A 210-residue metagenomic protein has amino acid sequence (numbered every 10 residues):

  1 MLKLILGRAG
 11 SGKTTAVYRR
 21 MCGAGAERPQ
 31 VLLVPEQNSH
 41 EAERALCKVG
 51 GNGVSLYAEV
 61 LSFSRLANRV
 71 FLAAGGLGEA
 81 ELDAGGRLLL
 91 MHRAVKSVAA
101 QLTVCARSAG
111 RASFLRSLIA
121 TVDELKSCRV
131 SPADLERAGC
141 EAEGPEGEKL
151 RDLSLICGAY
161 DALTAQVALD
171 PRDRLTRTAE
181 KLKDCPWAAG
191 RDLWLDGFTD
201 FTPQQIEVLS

Functional and structural regions predicted by a protein language model:
I5: Hydrophobic anchor at the beta1->P-loop junction of P-loop NTPases
G10: Walker A (P-loop) phosphate-binding loop of P-loop NTPases
K13-T14: Conserved lysine of the Walker
V17, R28-S39: Conserved RecA-like ASCE P-loop NTPase motor core of nucleic-acid helicases/translocases
R19-G23, T202-S210: Histidine-anchored nucleotide/phosphate-binding helix
N38-E41, C47-W187: Basic/charged alpha-beta structural segments of nucleotide/phosphate-handling enzymes
A67, F201-T202: Catalytic P-loop NTPase motifs of RecA-like helicase/translocase cores
A189-F201: Conserved P-loop NTPase "ATPase switch" module shared by AAA+ and STAND
